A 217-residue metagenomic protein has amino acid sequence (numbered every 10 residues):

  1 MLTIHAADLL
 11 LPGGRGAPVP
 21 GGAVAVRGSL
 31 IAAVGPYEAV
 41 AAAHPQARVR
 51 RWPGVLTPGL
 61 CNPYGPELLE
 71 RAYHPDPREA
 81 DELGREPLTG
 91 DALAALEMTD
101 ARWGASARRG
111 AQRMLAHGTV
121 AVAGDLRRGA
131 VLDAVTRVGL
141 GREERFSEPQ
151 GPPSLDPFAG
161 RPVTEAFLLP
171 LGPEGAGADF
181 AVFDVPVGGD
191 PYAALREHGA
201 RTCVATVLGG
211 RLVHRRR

Functional and structural regions predicted by a protein language model:
M1-A43, P162-G199, V207-R217: N-terminal metal-binding scaffold of metallo-dependent hydrolase/deaminase domains
L2-A6, A41-D91, A101: Replace "His-x-His-based motif
G59, G151-F158, Y192-A194, R216: Short, charged, surface-exposed secondary-structure boundary motifs
E79-L83, P87, E97, E144-R161: Long, charge-dense
A94-A116: Alpha-helix-centered segments that form part of catalytic cores
H117-D156: Active-site loop-helix segments enriched in His/Asp/Glu that coordinate and activate a nucleophilic water at divalent
